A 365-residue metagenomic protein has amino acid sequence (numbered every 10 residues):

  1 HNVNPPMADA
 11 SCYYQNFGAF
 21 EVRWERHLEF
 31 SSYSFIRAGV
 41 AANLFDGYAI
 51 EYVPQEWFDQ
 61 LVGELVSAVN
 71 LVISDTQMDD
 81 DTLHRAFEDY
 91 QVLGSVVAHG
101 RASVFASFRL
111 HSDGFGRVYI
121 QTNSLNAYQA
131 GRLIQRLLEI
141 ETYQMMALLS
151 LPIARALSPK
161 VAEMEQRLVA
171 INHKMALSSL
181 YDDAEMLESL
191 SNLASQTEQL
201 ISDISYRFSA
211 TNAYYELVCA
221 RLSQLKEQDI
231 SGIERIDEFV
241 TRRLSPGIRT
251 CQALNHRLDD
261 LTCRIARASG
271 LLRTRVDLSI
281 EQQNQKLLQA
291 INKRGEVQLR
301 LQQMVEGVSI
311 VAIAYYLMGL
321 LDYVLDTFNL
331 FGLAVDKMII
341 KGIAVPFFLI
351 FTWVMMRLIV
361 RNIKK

Functional and structural regions predicted by a protein language model:
H1, Y33-F35, V69-L71, F108 (+9 more regions): Generic structural hydrophobic/aromatic packing signal, biased to beta-strands
N2-I50, P54-W57: An N-terminal, globular interaction/scaffold subdomain
I36-L190, S195: Extended alpha-helical interaction modules
V69, L217, P246, A253 (+1 more regions): Cytosol-facing regions at membranes
L110-L125, A156-L168, T197-L225, L349-R357: Short, positively charged
A170, K174-L177, D203, L217-A220 (+3 more regions): Conserved helix-loop functional segments at active or binding sites
N192-M318: Membrane-associated alpha-helical segments
E296-K365: Alpha-helical transmembrane anchor segments
